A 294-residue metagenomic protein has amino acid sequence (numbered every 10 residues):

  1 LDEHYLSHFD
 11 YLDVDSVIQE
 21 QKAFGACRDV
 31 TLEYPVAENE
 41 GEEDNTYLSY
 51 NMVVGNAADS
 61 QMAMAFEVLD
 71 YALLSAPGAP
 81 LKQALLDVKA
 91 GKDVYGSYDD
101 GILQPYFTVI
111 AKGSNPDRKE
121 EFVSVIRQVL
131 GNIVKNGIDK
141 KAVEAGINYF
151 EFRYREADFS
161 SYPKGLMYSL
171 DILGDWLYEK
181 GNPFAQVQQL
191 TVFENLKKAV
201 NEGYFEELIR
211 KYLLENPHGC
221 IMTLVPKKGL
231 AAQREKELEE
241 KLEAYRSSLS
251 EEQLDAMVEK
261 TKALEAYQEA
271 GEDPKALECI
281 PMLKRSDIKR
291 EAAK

Functional and structural regions predicted by a protein language model:
L1, V109-A111, L130-V134: Conserved catalytic-core segments centered on acid/base and nucleophilic motifs
E3-S60, Y71-S124, D139-M167, D171 (+2 more regions): Non-catalytic beta-strand/loop surface segments
K89-G91, D175, N182: Short aromatic/hydrophobic-glycine micro-motifs
K119-V143, K180-E265: Ordered core of a single globular domain
